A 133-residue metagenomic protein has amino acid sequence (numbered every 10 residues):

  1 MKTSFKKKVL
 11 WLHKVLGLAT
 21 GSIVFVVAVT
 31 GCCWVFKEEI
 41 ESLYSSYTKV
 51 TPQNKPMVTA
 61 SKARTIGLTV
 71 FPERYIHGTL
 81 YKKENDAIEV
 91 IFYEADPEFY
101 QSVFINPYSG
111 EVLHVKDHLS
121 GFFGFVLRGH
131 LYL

Functional and structural regions predicted by a protein language model:
M1-L133: Conserved histidines in hydrophobic membrane contexts and catalytic metal-binding motifs
